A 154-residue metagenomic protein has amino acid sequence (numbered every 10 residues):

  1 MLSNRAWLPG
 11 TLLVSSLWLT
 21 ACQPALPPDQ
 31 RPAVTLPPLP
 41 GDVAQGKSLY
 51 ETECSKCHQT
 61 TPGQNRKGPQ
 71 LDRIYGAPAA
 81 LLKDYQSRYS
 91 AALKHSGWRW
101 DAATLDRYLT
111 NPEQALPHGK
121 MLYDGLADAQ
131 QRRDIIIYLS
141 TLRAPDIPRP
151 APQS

Functional and structural regions predicted by a protein language model:
M1-T11: Bacterial N-terminal signal peptides that target proteins for export
W18-A21: C-terminal motif of bacterial Sec signal peptides marking the signal peptidase cleavage site
Q23-L49, A151-P152: Electrostatic cytochrome c docking/interface patches
P38-G63, L71: Sequence/structural segment immediately N-terminal to covalent heme-attachment motifs in c-type and related
P69-Q70, G119: Extracytoplasmic/periplasmic beta-strand context in beta-sandwich domains, especially the cupredoxin/COX2 CuA-binding
I74, P78-L82, P112-L116: A short secondary-structure junction motif
K83-W100: Short Fe-S-cluster ligation motifs
R99-A151: C-terminal capping alpha-helices of c-type cytochrome domains
